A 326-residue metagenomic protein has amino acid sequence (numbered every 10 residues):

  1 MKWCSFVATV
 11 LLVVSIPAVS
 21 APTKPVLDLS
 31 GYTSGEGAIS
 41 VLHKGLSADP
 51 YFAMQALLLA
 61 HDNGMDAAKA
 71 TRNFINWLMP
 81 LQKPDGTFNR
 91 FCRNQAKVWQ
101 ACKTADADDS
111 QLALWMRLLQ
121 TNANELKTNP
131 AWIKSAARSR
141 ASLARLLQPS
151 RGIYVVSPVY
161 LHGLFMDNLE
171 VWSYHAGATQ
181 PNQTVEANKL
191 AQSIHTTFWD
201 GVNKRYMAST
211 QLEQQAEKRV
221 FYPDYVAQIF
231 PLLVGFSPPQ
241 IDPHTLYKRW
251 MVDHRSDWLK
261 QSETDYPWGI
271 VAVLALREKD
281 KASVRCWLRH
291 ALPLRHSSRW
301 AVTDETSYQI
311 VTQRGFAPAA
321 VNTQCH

Functional and structural regions predicted by a protein language model:
M1-V7: Bacterial N-terminal signal peptides that target proteins for export
A8-L12: Hydrophobic helical h-region of N-terminal Sec-dependent signal peptides in bacterial secretory/periplasmic proteins
V13-P17: N-terminal signal peptide c-region/cleavage motif recognized by signal peptidases
V19-Q95, K134-A144, W199, A320-N322 (+1 more regions): Low-complexity, Ser/Thr/Pro/Gly-enriched N-terminal "stalk/linker" regions
A21-V26, A60-I75, L119-A141, T179-H195 (+3 more regions): Structural helix-adjacent loops and short alpha-helical linkers that scaffold large soluble proteins
P22-S30, L46-Y51, A131-K134, R138 (+3 more regions): Extended ligand-binding clefts on enzyme/binding-domain cores
E36-V41, L46-K69, V220-A320: Active-site core of glycosidic bond-cleaving carbohydrate-active enzymes
R72-N73, P80-L169: Extended ligand-binding groove/face enriched in aromatic
